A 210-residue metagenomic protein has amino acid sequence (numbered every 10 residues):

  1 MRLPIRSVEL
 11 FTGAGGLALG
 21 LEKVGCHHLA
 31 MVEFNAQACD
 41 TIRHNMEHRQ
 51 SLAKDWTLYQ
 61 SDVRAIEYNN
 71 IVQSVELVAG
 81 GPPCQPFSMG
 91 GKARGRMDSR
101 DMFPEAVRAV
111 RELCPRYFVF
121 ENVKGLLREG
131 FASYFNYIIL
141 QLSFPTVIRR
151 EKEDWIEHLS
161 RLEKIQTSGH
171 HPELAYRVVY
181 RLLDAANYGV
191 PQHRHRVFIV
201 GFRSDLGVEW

Functional and structural regions predicted by a protein language model:
R6-V8, E76: Conserved beta-strand elements of the Class I
L10-G15: Class I SAM-dependent methyltransferase "Motif I" SAM/SAH-binding loop
E22: Gly/Ala-rich phosphate-binding loop of Rossmann-like dinucleotide-binding domains, activating on the conserved
H28-L29: Short beta-strand element of Class I
V32-A36, E121-N122: Conserved acidic E/D residue at the C-terminus of a beta-strand in Rossmann-like folds
Q37-T41, M102: Conserved short alpha-helix immediately C-terminal to the canonical SAM/SAH-binding motif I of Rossmann-like
D40-V72: S-adenosyl-L-methionine
Y68-V75, F87-W210: Class I S-adenosyl-L-methionine
